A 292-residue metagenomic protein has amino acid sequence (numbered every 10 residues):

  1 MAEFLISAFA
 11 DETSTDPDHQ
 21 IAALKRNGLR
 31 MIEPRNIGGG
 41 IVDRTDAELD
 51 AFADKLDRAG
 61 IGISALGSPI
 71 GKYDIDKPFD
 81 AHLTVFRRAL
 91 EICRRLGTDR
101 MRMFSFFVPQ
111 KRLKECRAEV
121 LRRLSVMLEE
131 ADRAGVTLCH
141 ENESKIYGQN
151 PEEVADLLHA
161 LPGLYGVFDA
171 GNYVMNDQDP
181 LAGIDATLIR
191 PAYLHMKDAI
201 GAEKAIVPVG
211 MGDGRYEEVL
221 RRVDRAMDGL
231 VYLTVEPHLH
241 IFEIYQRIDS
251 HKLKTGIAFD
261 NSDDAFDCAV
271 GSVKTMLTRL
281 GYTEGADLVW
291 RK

Functional and structural regions predicted by a protein language model:
A2-A10, S14-G28, A53, P151-L164 (+1 more regions): Histidine-acidic metal/acid-base catalytic patches
F9-T13, R35-G39, L66-G71, F106-V108 (+4 more regions): Active-site beta-loop-alpha junctions enriched in small/polar residues
D16-I37, I92, L96-G97: Catalytic domains of carbohydrate-active enzymes, especially glycoside hydrolases
D18, D57-R58, I75-G166, M175-D177 (+3 more regions): Active-site acidic/histidine proton-transfer and metal-coordination neighborhood in alpha/beta enzyme cores
L24, I32, L56, L66 (+6 more regions): Conserved, mostly hydrophobic/aromatic
I32-E33, S64, M101, G166 (+2 more regions): Hydrophobic residues within beta-strands of alpha/beta enzymes
E33-D57, S105-R112, K204: Glycine-rich, proline-tolerant flexible connector loops at the mouths of alpha/beta enzymes
I61, T98-D99, V136, A226-Y232: A short helix->loop->beta-strand "cap" motif at the edges of active sites that frequently abuts
